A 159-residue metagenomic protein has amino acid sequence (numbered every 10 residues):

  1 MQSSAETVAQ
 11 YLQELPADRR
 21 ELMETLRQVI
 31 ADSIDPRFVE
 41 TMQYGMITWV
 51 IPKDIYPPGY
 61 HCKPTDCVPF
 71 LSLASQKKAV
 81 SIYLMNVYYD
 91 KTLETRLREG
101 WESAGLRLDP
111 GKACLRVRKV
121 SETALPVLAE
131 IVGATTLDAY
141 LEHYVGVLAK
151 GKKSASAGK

Functional and structural regions predicted by a protein language model:
M1-K159: Charge-dense, helix-prone N-terminal extensions
